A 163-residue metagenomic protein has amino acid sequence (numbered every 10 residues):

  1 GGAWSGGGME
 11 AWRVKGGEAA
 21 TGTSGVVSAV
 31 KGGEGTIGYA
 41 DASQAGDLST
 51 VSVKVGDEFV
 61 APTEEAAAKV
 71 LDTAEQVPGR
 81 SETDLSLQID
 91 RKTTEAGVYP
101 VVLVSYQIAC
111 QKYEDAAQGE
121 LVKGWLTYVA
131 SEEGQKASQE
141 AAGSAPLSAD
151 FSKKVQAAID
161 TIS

Functional and structural regions predicted by a protein language model:
G1-S163: Flexible loop/hinge segments at secondary-structure junctions
